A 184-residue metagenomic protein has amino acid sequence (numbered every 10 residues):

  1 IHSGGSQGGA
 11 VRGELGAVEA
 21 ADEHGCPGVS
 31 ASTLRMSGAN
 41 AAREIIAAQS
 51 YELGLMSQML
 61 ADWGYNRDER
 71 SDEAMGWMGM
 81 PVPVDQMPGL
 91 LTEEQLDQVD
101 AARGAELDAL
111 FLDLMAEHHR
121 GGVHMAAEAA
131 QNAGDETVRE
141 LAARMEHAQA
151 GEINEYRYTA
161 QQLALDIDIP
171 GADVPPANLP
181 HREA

Functional and structural regions predicted by a protein language model:
I1-A184: All-alpha RGS (Regulator of G-protein Signaling) helical domain and cognate RGS-like helical scaffolds
